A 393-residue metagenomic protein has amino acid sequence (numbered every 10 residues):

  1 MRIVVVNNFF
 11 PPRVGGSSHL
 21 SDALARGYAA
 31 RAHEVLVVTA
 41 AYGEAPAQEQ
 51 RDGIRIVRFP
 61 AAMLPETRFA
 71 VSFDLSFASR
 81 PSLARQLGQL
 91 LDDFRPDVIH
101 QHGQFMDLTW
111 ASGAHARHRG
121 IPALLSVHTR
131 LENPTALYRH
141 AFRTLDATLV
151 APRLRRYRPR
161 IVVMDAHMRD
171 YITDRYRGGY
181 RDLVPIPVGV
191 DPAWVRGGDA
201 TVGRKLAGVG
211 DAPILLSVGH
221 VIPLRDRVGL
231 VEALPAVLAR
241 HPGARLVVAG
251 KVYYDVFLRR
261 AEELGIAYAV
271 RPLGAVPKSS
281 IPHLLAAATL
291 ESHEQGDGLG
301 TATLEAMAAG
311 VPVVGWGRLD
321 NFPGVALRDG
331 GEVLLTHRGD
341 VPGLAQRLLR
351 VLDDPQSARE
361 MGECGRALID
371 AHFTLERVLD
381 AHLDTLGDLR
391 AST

Functional and structural regions predicted by a protein language model:
Q48, R196-V209, A381: A short helix/loop element that forms part of the nucleotide-sugar donor recognition site in Leloir-type
V98, A286-G298, V311: Acidic donor-binding loop of glycosyltransferase active sites
A114-H118, R130-L131, R143-I161: Membrane-proximal helix-turn-helix segments that form the acceptor-binding/catalytic region of lipid-linked
A151-W194: A short, active-site helix/loop in glycosyltransferases that binds the activated sugar's phosphate group
V162, G208-R225, V231-L234, V247: Conserved donor-binding/catalytic core segment of Leloir-type glycosyltransferases
L258-V276: Nucleotide-activated donor-binding/catalytic signature segment of Leloir-type glycosyltransferases, i.e., the conserved
P312-N321, L334: Short hydrophobic beta-strand element within catalytic cores of glycosyltransferases and related nucleotide-activated
R328-V341, R350-P355: Conserved acidic donor-binding segment of nucleotide-sugar-dependent glycosyltransferases
